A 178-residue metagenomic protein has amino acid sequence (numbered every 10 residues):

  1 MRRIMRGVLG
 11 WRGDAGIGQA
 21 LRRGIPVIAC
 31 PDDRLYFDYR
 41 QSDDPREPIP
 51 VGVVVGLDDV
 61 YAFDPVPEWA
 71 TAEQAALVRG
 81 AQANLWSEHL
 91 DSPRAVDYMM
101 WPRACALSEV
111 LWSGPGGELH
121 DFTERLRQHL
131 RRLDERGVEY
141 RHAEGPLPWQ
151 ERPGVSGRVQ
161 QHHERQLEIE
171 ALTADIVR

Functional and structural regions predicted by a protein language model:
M1-R178: Substrate-binding groove of N-acetylhexosamine-processing glycoside hydrolases
